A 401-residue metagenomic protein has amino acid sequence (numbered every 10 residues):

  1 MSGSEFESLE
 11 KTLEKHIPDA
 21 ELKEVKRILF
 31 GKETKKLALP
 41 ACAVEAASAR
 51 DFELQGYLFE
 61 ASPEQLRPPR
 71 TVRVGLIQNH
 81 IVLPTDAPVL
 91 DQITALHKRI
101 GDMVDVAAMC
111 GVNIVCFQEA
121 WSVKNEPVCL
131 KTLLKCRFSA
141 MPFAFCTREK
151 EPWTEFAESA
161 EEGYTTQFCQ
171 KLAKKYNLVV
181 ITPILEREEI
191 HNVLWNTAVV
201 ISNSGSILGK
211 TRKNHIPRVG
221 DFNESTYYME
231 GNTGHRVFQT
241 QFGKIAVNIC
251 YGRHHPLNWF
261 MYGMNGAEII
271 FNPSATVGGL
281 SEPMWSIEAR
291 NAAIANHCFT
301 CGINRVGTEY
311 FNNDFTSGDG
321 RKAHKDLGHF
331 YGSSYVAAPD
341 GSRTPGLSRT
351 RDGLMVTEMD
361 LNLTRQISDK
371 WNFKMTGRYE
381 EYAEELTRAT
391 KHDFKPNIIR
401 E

Functional and structural regions predicted by a protein language model:
M1-P69, N304-E401: C-terminal beta-strand edge segments of enzyme domains
Y57-N113, F271: N-terminal active-site segment of His-dependent metallophosphoesterases
V74, M103-P152, A173, V180-I181 (+6 more regions): Active-site beta-strand/loop signature of hydrolases that rely on acidic residues for catalysis
E126, I201-N203, A337-A338: Short, acidic, Ser/Thr-enriched surface-loop or helix-capping motifs
C129-L130, A140-R148, V199, K210-P217 (+2 more regions): Short beta->alpha transition motifs characteristic of CBS
E158-E161, Q167, K171, Y176-L178 (+3 more regions): Active-site catalytic loop in hydrolytic enzyme cores
T182-I184, N196-V200, R236, G302 (+2 more regions): Short beta-strand scaffold segments in enzyme catalytic cores
A292-C301, T308: Acidic, glycine-rich loop-and-strand cores that form catalytic or ligand-binding grooves in diverse globular domains
